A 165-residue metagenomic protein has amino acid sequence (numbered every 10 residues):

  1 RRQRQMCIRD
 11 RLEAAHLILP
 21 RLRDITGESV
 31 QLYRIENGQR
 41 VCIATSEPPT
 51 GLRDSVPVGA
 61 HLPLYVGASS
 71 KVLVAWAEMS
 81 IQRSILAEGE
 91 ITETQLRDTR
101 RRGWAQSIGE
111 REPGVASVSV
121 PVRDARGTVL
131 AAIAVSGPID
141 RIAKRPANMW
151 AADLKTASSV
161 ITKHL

Functional and structural regions predicted by a protein language model:
R1, I35, D124-A125: Short, acidic, Ser/Thr-enriched surface-loop or helix-capping motifs
Q3-I8: Short, small-residue-biased leader/transition segments that mark boundaries at the very start of proteins
R9-G51, M79: All-alpha effector-binding/dimerization core of bacterial HTH-type transcriptional repressors
D10-E13, A60, L64, R145 (+1 more regions): Residues at secondary-structure transition points
R21, I25, D98, V160: Solvent-exposed, charged/polar functional surfaces in cytosolic regulatory/catalytic domains
A44-P113: Short, solvent-exposed recognition segments
A75, A157-L165: Signal-transmission/dimerization alpha-helices at domain junctions
E88-S159: Extended hydrophobic
